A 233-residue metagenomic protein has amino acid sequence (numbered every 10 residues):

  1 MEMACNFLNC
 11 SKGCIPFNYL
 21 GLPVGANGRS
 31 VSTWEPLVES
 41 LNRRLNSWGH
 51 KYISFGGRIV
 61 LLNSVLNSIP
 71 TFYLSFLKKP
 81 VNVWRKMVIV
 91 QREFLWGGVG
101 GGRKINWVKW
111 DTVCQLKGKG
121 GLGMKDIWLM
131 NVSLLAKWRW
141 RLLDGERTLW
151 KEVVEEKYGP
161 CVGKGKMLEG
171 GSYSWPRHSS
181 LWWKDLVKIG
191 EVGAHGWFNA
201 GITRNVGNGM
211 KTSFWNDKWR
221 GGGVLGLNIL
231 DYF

Functional and structural regions predicted by a protein language model:
M1-F233: A helix-boundary/hinge signal
